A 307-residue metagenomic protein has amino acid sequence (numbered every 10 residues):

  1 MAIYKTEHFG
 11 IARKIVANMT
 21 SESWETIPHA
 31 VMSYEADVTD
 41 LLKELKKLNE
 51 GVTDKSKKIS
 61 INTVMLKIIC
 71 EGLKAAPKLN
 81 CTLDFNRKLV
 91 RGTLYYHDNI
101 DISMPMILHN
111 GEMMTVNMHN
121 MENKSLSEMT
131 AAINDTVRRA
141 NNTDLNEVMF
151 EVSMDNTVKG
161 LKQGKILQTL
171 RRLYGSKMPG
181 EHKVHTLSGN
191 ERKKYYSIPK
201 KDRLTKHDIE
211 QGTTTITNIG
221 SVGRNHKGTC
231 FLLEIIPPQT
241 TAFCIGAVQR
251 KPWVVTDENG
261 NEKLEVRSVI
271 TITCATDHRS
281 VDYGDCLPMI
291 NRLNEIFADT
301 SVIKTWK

Functional and structural regions predicted by a protein language model:
M1-K307: C-terminal catalytic/motor cores of large multi-domain enzyme assemblies
